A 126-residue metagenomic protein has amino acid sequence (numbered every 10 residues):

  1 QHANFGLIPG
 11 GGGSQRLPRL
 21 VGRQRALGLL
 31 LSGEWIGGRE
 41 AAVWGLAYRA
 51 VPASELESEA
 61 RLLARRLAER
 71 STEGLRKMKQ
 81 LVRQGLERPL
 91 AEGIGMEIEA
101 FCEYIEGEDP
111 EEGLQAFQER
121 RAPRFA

Functional and structural regions predicted by a protein language model:
Q1-L75, E106-G107, E112, R121: Crotonase-fold acyl-CoA enzyme core
V82-R88: Short, charged, surface-exposed hinge/linker loops at domain edges that act as mobile lids or interdomain connectors
P89-G93: Short beta-strand->loop
Q115-A126: Terminal low-complexity tails and localization/encapsulation signals of metabolic enzymes
